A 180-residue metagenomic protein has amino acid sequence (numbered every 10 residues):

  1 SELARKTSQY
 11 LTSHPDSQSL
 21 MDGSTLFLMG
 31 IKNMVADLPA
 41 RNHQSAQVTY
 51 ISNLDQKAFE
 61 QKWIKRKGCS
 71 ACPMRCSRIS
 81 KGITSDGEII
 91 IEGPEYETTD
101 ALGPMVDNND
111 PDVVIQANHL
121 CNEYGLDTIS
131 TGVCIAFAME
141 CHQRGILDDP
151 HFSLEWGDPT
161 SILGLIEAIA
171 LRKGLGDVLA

Functional and structural regions predicted by a protein language model:
S1-A180: Intrinsically disordered, low-complexity segments enriched in small residues
